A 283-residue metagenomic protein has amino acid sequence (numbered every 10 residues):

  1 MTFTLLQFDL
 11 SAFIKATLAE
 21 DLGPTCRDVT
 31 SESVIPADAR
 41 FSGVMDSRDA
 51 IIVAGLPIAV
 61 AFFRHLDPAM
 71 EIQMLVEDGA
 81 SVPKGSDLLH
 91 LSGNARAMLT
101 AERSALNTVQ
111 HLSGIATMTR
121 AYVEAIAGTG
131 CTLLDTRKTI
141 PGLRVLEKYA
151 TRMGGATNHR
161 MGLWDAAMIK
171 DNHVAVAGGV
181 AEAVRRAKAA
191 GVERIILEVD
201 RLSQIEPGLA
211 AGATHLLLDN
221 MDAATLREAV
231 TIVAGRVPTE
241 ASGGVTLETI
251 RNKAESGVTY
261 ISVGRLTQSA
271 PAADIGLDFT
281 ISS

Functional and structural regions predicted by a protein language model:
T2-A211, R227-I232, P238-E240, R251-Y260 (+1 more regions): Acidic/glycine-rich phosphate/pyrophosphate-binding loops and surrounding catalytic core that coordinate Mg2+
L218-D219, T239-V245, V263-R265: Glycine-rich beta-strand-to-loop/alpha-helix junction loops that act as flexible
D219-R227: Short, composition-biased local secondary-structure segments
G235-T239, T280-S283: Short acidic, glycine/proline-enriched helix-loop-strand junctions
R265-S283: Short, charged, intrinsically disordered terminal tails
